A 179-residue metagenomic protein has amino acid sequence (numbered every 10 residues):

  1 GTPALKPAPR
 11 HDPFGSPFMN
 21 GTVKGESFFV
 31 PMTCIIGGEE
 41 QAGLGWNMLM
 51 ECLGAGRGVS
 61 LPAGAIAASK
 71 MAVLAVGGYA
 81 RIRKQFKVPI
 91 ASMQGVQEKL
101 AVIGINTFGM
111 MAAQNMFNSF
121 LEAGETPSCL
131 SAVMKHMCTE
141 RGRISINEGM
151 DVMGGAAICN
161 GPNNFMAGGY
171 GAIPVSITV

Functional and structural regions predicted by a protein language model:
G1-A63, V179: FAD-binding core of flavoproteins
C52-V179: Alpha-helical interface subdomain recognition
